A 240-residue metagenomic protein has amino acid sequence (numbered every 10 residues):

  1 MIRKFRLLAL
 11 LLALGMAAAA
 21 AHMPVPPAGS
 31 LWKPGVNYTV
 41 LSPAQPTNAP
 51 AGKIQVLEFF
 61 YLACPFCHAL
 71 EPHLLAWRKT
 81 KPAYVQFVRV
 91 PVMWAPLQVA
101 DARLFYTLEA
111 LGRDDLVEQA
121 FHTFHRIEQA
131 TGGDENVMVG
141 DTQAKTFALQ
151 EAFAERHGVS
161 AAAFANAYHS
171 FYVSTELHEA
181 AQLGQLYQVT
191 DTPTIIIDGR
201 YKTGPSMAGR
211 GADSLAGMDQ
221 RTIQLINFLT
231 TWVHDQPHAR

Functional and structural regions predicted by a protein language model:
I2-V99, I226, H234-R240: Extracytoplasmic thiol/disulfide redox context detector
H22-P26, T131-V139, A212-L215: Intrinsically disordered, low-complexity coil segments
Y38, F59-F60, F105-Y106, F164 (+1 more regions): Aromatic side chains
T47-P50, A95, T107, D141 (+3 more regions): Short N-terminal micro-motifs specific to bacterial/archaeal maturation and metal-cluster initiation sites
I54, A83-Q86, R113-V117, V159-A161 (+1 more regions): Loop/turn elements at helix/coil->beta-strand transitions in domains of secreted/extracellular proteins
L62, A69-T146, R221, L229-V233: Structural alpha/beta surface segment adjacent to cysteine/selenocysteine redox centers across thiol/disulfide enzymes
A100-L116, K145-S174: Conserved segment of the thioredoxin-like fold in thiol-based oxidoreductases
A152-R240: C-terminal cap of thioredoxin/glutaredoxin-like
